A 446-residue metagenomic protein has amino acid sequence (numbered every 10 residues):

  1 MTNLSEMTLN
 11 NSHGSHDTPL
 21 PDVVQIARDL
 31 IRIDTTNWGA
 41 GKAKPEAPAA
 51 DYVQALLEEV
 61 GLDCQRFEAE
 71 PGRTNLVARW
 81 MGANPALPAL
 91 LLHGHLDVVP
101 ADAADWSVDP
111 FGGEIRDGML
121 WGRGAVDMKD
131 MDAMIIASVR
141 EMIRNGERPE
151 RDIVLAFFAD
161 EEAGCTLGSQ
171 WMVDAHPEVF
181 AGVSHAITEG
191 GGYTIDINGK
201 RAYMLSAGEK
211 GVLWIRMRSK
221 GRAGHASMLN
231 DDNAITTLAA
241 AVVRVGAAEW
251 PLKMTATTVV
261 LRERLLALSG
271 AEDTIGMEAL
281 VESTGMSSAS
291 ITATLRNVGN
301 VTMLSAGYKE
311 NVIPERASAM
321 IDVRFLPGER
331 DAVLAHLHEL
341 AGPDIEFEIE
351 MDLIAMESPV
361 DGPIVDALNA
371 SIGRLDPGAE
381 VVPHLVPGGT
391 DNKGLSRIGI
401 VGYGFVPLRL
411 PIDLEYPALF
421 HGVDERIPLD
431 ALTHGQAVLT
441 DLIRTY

Functional and structural regions predicted by a protein language model:
M1-L4, G191-R201, L205-G208, V212-T440 (+1 more regions): Metal-dependent amide/peptide-bond hydrolase catalytic core, centered on the "pita-bread" metallohydrolase fold
T2-A103, R316, M320, R330-L334: N-terminal helical capping/dimerization or prosegment-like subdomains of hydrolases acting on amide or phosphate bonds
I31-T35, E58, L62, R140 (+6 more regions): Sec-exported extracytoplasmic/periplasmic mature domains
L87-V154: Active-site metal-coordination/substrate-binding segment of hydrolases, especially metallo-dependent peptidases
L96-V98, F157-C165, E189-T194, A223 (+1 more regions): Acidic, glycine-rich active-site loops and adjacent beta-strand->loop/helix elements that engage anionic groups
K129-E147, T166-D174, A234-T237, R244: Active-site-proximal alpha-helical scaffold in enzymes
E150-F158, S184-T188, D232, A256-T257 (+1 more regions): Beta-strand segments within the central parallel beta-sheet cores of soluble alpha/beta enzyme folds
D174-G192: A glycine-rich helix N-cap at a beta->alpha junction
